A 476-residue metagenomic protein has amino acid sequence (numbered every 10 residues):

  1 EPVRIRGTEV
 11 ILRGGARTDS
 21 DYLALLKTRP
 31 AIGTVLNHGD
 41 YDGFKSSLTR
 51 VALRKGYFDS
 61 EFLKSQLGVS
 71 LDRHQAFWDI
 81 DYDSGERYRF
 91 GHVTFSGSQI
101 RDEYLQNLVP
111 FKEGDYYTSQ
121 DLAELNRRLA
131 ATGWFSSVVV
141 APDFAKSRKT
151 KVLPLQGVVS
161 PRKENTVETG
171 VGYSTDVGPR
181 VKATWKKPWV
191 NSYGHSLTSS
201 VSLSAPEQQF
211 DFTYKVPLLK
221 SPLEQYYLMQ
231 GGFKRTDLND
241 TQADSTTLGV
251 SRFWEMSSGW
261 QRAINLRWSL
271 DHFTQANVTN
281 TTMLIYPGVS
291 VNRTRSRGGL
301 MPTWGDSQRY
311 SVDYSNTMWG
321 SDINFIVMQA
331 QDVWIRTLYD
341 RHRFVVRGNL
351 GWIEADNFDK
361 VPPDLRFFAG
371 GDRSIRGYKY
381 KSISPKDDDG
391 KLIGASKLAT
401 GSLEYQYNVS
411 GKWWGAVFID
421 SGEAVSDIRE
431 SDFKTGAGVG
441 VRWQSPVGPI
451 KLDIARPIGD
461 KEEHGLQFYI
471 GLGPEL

Functional and structural regions predicted by a protein language model:
E1-T132, S136-L155, V159-E164, G178-R180: Interaction-mediating elements
R17-L23, S98, T118-R309, R336 (+7 more regions): Gram-negative/organellar outer-membrane beta-barrel architecture
I80, W185, E423-S426: Short, solvent-exposed loop/turn segments at secondary-structure junctions
F111-Y116, W189, A424, E430-D432: C-terminal soluble interaction/assembly domains
L153, D340-F418, S426: Extracytoplasmic gating/loop element in the C-terminal half of outer-membrane beta-barrel translocons and assembly
V250, Q308-N316, I323-E354: Transmembrane beta-barrel strand/turn architecture of Gram-negative outer membrane proteins
T274-V278, D322, D356-R366, R429 (+1 more regions): Outer-membrane beta-barrel and related beta-rich outer-membrane complex signature in Gram-negative bacteria
G422-I454, I458-F468: C-terminal structured "cap/appendage" subdomains that terminate the fold
